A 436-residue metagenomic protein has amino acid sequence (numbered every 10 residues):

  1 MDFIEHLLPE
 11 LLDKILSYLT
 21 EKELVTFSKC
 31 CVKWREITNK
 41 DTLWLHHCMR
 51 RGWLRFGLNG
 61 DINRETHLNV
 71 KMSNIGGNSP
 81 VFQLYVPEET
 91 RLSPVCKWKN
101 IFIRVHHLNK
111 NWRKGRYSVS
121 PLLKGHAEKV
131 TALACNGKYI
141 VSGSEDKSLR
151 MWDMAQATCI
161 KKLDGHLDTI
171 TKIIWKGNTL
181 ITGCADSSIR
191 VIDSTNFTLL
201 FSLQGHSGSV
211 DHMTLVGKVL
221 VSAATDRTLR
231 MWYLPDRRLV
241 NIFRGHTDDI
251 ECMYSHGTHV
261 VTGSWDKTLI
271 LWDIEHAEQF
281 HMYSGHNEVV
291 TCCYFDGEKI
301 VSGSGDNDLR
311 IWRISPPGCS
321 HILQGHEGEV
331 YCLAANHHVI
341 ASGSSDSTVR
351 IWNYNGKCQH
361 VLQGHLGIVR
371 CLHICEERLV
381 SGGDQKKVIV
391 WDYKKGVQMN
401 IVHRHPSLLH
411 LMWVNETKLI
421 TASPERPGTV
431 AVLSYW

Functional and structural regions predicted by a protein language model:
M1-E5, K22, S28-K29, K33-M151 (+3 more regions): Intrinsically disordered, low-complexity acidic/Ser/Thr/Pro-rich linker and tail segments in large eukaryotic scaffolds
R51, L123-V130, D164-I170, Q204-V210 (+5 more regions): WD40/WD-repeat beta-propeller blade N-cap
S118-P121, T158-K161, T198-F201, R238-N241 (+4 more regions): A structural motif specific to WD40 beta-propellers
G143-D146, G183-D186, A223-D226, G263-D266 (+4 more regions): Conserved strand-to-loop turn within each blade of WD40 beta-propeller repeats
L149-D153, I173, I189-D193, M213 (+10 more regions): WD40-repeat beta-propellers
S207-S209, M213-W312, H321: Solenoidal tandem-repeat scaffolds enriched in leucines and small polar residues
S381-W436: C-terminal interaction modules of eukaryotic adaptor/scaffold proteins
